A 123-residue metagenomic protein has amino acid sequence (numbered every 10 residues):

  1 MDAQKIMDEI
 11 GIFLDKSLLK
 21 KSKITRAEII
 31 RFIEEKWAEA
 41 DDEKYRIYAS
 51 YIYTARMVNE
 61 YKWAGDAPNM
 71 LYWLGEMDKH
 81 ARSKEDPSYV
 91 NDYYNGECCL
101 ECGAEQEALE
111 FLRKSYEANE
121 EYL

Functional and structural regions predicted by a protein language model:
D8-E28: Alpha-helical segment of the N-proximal tetratricopeptide repeat
E9, F13, S50-T54, D92: TPR repeat positional signature
L19, N59-W63, C98: Residue-level signature for tetratricopeptide repeat
K21-E35, K62-G75: Helix-turn-helix repeat elements of alpha-solenoid scaffolds
I33-D41, L74-A81, K114-E120: Amphipathic alpha-helical segments of tetratricopeptide repeats
D41-S88: Alpha-helical adaptor scaffolds
D92-N95, C99: TPR/Sel1-like alpha-solenoid repeat signature
L100, A104-Y122: TPR/TPR-like (Sel1-like) alpha-helical repeat modules
